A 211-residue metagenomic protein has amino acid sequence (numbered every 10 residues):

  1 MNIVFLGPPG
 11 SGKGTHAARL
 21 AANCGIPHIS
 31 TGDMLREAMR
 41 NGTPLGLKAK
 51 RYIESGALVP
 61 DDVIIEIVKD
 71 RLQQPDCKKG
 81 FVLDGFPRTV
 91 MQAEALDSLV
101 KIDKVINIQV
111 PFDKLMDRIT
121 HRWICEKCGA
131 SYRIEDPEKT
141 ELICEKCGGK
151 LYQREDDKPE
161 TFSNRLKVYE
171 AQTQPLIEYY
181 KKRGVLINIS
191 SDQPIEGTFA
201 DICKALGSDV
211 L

Functional and structural regions predicted by a protein language model:
M1-L211: Glycine-rich phosphate-binding loop of ATP-dependent small-molecule kinases
